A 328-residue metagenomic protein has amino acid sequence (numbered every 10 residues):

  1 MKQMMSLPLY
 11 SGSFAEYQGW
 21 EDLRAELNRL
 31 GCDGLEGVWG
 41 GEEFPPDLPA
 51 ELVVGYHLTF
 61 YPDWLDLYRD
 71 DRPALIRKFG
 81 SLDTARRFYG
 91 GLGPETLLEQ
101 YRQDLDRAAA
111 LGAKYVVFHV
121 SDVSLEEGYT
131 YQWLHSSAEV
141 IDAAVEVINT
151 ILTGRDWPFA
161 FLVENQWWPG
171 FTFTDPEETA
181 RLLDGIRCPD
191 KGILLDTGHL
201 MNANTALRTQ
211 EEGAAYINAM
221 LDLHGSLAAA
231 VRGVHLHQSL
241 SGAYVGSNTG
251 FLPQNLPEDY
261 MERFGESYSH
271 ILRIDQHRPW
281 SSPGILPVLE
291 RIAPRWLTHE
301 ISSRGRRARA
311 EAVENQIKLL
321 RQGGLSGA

Functional and structural regions predicted by a protein language model:
M1-Q103, G323-A328: N-terminal pre-domain/capping segments
M1-Q3, L98, R102-Q103, G112-K114 (+2 more regions): Histidine-acidic metal/acid-base catalytic patches
K2-Y10, D33-G37, L52-L58, V116-F118 (+4 more regions): Hydrophobic faces of well-ordered beta-strands that scaffold small-molecule active sites in alpha/beta enzyme cores
G12-G19, G31-D47, P62-D66, E95 (+6 more regions): Acidic-and-aromatic substrate-binding clefts and catalytic sites of carbohydrate-active enzymes
E21-A25, E43-P46, L98-A109, D142-N149 (+5 more regions): Amphipathic, non-transmembrane alpha-helical secondary structure
L65-I76, H135, T249-L256: Aromatic- and acidic-residue-enriched segments that line the glycan-binding/catalytic groove of carbohydrate-active
D83-P94, A138, E266-H277: A short acidic, glycine-rich active-site loop that binds or catalyzes chemistry on phosphate/adenosine moieties
G90-G192: Active-site acidic/histidine proton-transfer and metal-coordination neighborhood in alpha/beta enzyme cores
